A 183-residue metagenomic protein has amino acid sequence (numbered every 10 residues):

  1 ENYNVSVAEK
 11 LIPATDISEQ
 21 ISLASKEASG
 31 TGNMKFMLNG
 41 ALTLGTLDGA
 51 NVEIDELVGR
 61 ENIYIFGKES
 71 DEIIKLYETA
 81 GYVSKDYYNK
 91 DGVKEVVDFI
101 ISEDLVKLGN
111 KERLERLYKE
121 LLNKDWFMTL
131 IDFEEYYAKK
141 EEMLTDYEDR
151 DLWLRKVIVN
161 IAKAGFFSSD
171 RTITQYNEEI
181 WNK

Functional and structural regions predicted by a protein language model:
E1-E9: Conserved active-site histidine-acidic residue motif and adjacent donor-binding/catalytic loop of glycosyltransferases
I12-T15, I21-V157, I161-F166, R171 (+1 more regions): Catalytic binding pocket for nucleotide-activated donors in carbohydrate/polymer assembly enzymes
